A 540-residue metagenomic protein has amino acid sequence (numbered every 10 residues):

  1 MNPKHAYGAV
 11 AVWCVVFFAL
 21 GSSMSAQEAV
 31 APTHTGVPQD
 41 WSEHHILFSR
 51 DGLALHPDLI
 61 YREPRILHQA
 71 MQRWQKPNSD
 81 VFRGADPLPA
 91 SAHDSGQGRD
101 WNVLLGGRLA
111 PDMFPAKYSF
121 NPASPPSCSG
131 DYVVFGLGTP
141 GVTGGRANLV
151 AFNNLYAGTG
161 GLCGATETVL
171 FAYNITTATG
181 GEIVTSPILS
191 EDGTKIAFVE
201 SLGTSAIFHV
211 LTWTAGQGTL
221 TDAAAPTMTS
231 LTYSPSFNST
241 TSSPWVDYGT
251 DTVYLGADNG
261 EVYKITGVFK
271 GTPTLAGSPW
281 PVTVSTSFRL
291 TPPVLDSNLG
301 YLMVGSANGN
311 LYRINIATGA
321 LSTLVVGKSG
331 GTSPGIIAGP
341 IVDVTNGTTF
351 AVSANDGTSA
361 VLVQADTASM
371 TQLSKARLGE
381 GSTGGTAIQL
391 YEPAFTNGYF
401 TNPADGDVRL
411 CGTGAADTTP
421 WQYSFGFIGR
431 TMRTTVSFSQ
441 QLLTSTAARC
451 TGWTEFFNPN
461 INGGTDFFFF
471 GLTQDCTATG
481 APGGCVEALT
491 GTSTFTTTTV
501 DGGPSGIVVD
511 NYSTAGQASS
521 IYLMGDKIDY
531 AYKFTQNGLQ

Functional and structural regions predicted by a protein language model:
M1-V12: Bacterial N-terminal signal peptides that target proteins for export
V10-G21: Bacterial N-terminal signal peptides
S22-A26: Sec/Tat signal peptide C-region and signal peptidase I cleavage site
Q27-A29, H34-T35, D40-S49, E63-L67 (+1 more regions): Mobile, glycine-rich extracellular loop/lid and propeptide segments that shape or gate substrate/ligand access
L55-P57, Y61-E63: Polar/charged, compositionally biased leader and regulatory segments
